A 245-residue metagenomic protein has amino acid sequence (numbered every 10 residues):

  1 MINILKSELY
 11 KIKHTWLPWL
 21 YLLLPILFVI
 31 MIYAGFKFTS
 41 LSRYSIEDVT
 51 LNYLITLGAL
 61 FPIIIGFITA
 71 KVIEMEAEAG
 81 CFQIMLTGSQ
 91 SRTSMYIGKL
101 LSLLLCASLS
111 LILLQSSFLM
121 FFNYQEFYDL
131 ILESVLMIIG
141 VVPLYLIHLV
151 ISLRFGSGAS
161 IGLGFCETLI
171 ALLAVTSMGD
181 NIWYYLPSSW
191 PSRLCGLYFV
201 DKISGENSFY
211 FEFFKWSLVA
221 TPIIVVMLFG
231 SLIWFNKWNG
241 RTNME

Functional and structural regions predicted by a protein language model:
M1-P25, G240-E245: Aromatic- and glycine-rich beta-strand/loop motifs that create alpha-glucan
M1-Y10, I46-L54, E74-M85, A107-L109 (+2 more regions): Hydrophobic alpha-helical transmembrane segments
W16, L20, S94, K99 (+1 more regions): Residue-level recognition of membrane-helix boundary sites in multi-pass small-molecule transporters
L24, F28-I64, T69, G98-S157 (+4 more regions): Secretory targeting signals
G35-E47, E167-T242: Terminal transmembrane helical anchor/hairpin motif
A70-L104: Helix-loop-helix units of permease transmembrane domains in multi-pass membrane transporters, especially ABC
